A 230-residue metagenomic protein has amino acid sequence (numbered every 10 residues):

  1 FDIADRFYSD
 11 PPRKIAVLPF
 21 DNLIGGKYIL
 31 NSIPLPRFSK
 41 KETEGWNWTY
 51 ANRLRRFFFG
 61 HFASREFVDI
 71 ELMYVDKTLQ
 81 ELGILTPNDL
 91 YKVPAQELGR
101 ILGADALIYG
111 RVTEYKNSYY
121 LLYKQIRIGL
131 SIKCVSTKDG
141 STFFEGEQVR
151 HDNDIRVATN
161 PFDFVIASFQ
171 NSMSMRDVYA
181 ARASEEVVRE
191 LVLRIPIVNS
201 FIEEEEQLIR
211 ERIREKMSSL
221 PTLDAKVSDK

Functional and structural regions predicted by a protein language model:
F1-D76, L191-K230: A structural "domain/chain start" motif
P11-A16, G103-I108, K124-S131, F144: Envelope-exposed proteins and targeting segments
K27, N117-L121: Extracytoplasmic/secreted cell-surface and envelope-processing proteins
S39-T49, L82-T86, Y119-Y120, M173-V178: Second-shell loop/turn segments in exported
T43, T137-I195: Short secondary-structure boundary motifs at beta->alpha junctions and helix caps
A51, R55, F59, K92-Q96 (+1 more regions): Extracytoplasmic/secreted envelope proteins and their assembly/folding machinery, especially bacterial periplasmic
V68-Y115: Short, solvent-exposed, polar/charged sequence segments at loop or secondary-structure edges
L121-Q125, T159-P161: Outer-membrane beta-barrel translocator domains and adjoining extracellular loop/strand segments of Gram-negative
